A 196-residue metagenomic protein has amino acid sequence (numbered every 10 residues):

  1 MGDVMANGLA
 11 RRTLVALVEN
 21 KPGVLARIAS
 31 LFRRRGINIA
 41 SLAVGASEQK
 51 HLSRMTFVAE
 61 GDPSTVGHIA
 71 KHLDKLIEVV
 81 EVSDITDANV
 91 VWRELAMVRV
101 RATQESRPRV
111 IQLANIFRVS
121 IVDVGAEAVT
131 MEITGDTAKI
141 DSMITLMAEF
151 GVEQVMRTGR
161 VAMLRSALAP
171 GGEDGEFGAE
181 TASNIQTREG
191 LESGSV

Functional and structural regions predicted by a protein language model:
M1-R54, V58-V196: Long, contiguous binding/interaction regions
